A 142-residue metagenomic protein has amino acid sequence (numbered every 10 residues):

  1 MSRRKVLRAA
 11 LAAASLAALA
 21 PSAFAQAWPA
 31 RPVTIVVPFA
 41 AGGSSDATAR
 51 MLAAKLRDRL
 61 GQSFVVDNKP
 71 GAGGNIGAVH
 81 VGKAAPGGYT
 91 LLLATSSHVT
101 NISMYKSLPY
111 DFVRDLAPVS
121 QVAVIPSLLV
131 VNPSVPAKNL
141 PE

Functional and structural regions predicted by a protein language model:
R3-L11: N-terminal export leaders
L19-A25: Sec/Tat signal peptide C-region and signal peptidase I cleavage site
R31-A40, F64-V65, T90-L91, A117: Short, well-ordered beta-strand elements
D46-A54, A72-P109: Pocket-flanking alpha-helical
L52-L60, V119: A short, Lys/Arg-enriched amphipathic alpha-helix followed by its capping loop at the start of a domain
K83-Y89, S103-E142: Hinge/capping helix and adjacent helix->loop/strand transition within the periplasmic-binding protein
